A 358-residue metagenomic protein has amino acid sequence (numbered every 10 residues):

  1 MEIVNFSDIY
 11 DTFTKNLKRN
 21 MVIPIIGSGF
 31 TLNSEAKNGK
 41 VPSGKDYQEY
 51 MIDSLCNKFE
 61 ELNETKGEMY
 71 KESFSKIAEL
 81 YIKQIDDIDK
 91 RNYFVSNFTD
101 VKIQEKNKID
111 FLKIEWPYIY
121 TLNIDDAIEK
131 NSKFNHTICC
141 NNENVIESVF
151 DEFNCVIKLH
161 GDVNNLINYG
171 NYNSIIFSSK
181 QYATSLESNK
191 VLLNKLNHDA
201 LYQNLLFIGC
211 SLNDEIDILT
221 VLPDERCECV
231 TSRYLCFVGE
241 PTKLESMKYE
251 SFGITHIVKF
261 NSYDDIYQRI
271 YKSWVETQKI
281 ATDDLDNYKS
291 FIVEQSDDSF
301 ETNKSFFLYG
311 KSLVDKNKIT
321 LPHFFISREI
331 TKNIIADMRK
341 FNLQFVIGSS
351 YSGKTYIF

Functional and structural regions predicted by a protein language model:
M1-L112, P117, A127-I128, F134: Gly/serine-rich nucleotide phosphate-binding loop at the start of the catalytic core of nucleotide/ADP-ribose-handling
M1-P24, F30-K40, H136, V145-E152 (+1 more regions): SIR2/sirtuin-family catalytic core signature
M1-V4, V95-V101, S179-S188, L321-F325: Short, flexible loop segments at the rims of nucleotide/cofactor-binding pockets, characterized by
G29-L32, D125-A127, D162-N165, S211-N213 (+1 more regions): Short, solvent-exposed loop/turn segments at secondary-structure junctions
K113-I119, L205, S232-Y234, L343: Short active-site oxyanion
N135-L201: Active-site gating loop/helix substructures
F300-I335: N-terminal pre-Walker A segment at the start of P-loop NTPase domains
F341-F358: Walker A/P-loop nucleotide-binding motif
